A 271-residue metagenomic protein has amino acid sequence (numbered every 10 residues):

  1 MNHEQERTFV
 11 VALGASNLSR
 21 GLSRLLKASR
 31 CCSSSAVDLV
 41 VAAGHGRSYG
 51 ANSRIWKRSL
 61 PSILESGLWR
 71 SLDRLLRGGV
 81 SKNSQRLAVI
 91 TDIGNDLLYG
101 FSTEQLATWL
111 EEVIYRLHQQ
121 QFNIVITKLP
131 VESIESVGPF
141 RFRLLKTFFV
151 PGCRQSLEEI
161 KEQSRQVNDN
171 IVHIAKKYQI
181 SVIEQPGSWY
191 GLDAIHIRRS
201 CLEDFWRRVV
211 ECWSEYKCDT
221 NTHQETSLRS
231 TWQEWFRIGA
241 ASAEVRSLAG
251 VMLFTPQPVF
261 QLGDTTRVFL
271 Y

Functional and structural regions predicted by a protein language model:
N2, F9-Q105, Q257-L270: Conserved SGNH/GDSL esterase-like catalytic core that processes O-acyl groups on lipids and polysaccharides
T8, D193-H196, S200-Y271: Conserved catalytic region of serine esterases and O-acyltransferases that act on ester linkages in lipids
F9, Q121-I124: Residues at the starts of beta-strands that form the adenosine-phosphate
S19-L22, D96-Y99, E132-G138, Y190-A194: Short catalytic/ligand-binding loop motif for oxyanion handling, primarily in non-cytosolic enzymes, centered on
L64-L75, S102-V113, I160-N170, L202-R207: Well-ordered, non-membrane alpha-helical segments in soluble/globular domains
I124-F142: Short, solvent-exposed beta-strand-terminating loops
K128-P130, I180-I195, Q224: Acidic carboxylate-rich catalytic motifs and surrounding loops in phosphoryl-/glycosyl-chemistry enzymes
S136-Q185: Substrate-gating cap/lid alpha-helix
